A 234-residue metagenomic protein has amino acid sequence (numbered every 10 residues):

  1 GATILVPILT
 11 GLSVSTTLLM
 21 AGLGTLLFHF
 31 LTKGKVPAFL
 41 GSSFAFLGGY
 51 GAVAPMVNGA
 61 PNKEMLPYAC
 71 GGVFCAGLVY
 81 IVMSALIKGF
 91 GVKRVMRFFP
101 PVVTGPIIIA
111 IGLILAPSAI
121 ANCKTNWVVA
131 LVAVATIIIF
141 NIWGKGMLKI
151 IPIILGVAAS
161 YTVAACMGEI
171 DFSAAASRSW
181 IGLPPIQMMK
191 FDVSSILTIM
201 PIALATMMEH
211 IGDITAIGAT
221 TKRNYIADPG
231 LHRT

Functional and structural regions predicted by a protein language model:
G1, T16-L26, S43-L47, L78 (+4 more regions): Hydrophobic alpha-helical segments embedded in the membrane of multi-pass proteins
G1, V129-A133, I151-P152, M167 (+2 more regions): Hydrophobic, membrane-embedded alpha-helices of multi-pass small-molecule transporters
G1-I4, A135-F140, I151, V163 (+2 more regions): Juxtamembrane interface elements at the cytosolic ends of transmembrane helices in multi-pass membrane proteins
G1-P37, A45-K63: N-terminal signal-anchor module of multipass membrane proteins
L9-L12, G34, V53-E64, K88 (+2 more regions): Juxtamembrane helix-boundary/capping and inter-helix hinge elements in multi-pass membrane proteins
G11-H29, P201-T234: Membrane-embedded helical hairpins/re-entrant loop segments and their flanking transmembrane helices within multi-pass
L12-L18, G34-L47, V95-T104, L148-L155: Short, non-helical or kinked segments that cap or interrupt transmembrane helices
M65-A174: Membrane-embedded alpha-helical modules
